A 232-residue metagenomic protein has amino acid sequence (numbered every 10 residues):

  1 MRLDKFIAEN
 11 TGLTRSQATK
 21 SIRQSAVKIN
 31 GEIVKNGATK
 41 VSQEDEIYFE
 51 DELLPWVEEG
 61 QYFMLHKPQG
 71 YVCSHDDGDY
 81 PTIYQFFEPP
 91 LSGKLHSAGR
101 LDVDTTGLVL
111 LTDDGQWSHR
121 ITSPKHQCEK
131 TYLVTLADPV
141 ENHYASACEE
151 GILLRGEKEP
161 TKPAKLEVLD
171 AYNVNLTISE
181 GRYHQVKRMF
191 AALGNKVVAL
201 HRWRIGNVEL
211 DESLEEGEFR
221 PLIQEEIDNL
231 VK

Functional and structural regions predicted by a protein language model:
M1-K232: Basic, flexible Lys/Arg- and Gly-enriched helix-loop patches that mediate nucleic-acid binding at interfaces with rRNA
